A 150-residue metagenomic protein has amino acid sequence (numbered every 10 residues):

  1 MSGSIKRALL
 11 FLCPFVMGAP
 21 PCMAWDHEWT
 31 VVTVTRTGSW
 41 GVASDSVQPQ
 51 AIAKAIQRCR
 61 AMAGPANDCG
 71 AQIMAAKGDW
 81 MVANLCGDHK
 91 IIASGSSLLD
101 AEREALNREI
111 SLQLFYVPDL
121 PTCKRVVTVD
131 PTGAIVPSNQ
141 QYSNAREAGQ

Functional and structural regions predicted by a protein language model:
M1-R7: Positively charged n-region of N-terminal signal peptides that target proteins for export
A8-A19: Bacterial N-terminal signal peptides
C22-Q150: Secreted/extracellular ectodomain signature
